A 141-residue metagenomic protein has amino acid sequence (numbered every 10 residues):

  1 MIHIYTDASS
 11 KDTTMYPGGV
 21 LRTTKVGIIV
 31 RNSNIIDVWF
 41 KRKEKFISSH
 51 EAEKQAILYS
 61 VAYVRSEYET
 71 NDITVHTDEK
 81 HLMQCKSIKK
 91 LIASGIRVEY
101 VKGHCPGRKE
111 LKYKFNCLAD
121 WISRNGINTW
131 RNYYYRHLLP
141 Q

Functional and structural regions predicted by a protein language model:
M1-E51, A62-Y63: RNase H-like nuclease fold core
S9-T23, K43, L58-D120, R131-P140: RNase H catalytic domain
A52, A56: Loop-to-helix element that buttresses phosphate recognition and phosphoryl-transfer chemistry
I127: Residue-centric detector for conserved, function-critical "anchor" positions in compact interaction modules
